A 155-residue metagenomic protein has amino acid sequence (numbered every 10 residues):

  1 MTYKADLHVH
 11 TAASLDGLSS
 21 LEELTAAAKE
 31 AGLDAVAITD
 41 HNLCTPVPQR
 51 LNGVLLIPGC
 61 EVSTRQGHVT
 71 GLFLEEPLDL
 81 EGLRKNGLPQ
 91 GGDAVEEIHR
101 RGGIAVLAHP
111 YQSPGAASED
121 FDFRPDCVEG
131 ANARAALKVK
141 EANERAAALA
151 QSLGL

Functional and structural regions predicted by a protein language model:
M1-I104, G115-A117, F123, E129-G154: A metal-dependent hydrolase metal-coordination microenvironment
H109-Y111: Short, well-ordered beta-to-alpha junction loops that form the rim of enzyme active sites and present histidine/acidic
